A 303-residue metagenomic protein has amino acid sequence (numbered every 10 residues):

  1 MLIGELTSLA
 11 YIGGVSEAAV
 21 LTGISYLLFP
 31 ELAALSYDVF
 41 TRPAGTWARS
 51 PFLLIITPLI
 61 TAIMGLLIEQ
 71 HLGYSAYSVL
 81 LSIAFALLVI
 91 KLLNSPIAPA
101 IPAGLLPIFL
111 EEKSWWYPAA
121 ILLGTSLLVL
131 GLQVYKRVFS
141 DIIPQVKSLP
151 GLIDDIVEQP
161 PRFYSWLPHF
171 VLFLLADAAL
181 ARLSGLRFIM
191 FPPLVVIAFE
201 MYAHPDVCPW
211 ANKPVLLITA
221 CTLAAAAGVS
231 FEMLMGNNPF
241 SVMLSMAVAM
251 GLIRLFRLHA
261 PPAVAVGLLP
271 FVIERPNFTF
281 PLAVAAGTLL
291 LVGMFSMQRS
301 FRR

Functional and structural regions predicted by a protein language model:
M1-L59, I63, L67, H71 (+8 more regions): Alpha-helical transmembrane segments and their membrane-interface boundaries that form or gate the permeation pathway
F29-L32, I97-A103, A260-V266: Transmembrane helix boundary and interhelical junction motifs in multipass membrane proteins
F85-L110: Long, highly hydrophobic alpha-helical transmembrane signal-anchor segments
L87, G267-L268: Contiguous, well-ordered alpha-helical segments that form the cores/surfaces of helical PPI scaffolds
